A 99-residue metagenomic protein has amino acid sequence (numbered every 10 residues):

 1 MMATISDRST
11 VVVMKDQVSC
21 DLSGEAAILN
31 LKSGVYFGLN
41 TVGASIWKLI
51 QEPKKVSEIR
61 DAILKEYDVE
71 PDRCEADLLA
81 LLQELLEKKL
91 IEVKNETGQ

Functional and structural regions predicted by a protein language model:
M1-A44, K48, K94-Q99: Acidic, low-complexity/disordered tracts enriched in E/D and polar residues
V35-Q99: Long, charge-rich, low-complexity alpha-helical segments
